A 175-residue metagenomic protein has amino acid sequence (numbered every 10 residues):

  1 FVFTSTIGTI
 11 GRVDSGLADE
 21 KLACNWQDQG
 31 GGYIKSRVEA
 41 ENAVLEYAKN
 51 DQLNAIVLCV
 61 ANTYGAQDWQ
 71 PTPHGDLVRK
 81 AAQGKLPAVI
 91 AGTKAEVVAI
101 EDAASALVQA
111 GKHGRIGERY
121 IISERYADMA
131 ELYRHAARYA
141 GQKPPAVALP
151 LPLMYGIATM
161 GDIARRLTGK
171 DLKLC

Functional and structural regions predicted by a protein language model:
F1-Y33: Conserved Rossmann-fold NAD(P)-dependent oxidoreductase catalytic core, especially the SDR/UDP-sugar
T9, T63-G65, A127: Conserved sequence/active-site signature of Rossmann-fold short-chain dehydrogenase/reductase
C24-D28, V78-V98, D102: A conserved pocket-lining segment of Rossmann-fold NAD(P)-dependent short-chain dehydrogenase/reductase
D28-I56: Active-site Tyr-X1-5-Lys
D51-L53, G65-D76, A110-Y120, Q142-P144: Glycine/proline-rich active-site loop of Rossmann-fold NAD(P)-dependent oxidoreductases
P71-P73, I90-G111, E118: Substrate-positioning beta->alpha
A106-L174: Mid/C-terminal beta-alpha module of Rossmann-like enzyme folds, strongest in SDR-family dehydrogenases/epimerases
